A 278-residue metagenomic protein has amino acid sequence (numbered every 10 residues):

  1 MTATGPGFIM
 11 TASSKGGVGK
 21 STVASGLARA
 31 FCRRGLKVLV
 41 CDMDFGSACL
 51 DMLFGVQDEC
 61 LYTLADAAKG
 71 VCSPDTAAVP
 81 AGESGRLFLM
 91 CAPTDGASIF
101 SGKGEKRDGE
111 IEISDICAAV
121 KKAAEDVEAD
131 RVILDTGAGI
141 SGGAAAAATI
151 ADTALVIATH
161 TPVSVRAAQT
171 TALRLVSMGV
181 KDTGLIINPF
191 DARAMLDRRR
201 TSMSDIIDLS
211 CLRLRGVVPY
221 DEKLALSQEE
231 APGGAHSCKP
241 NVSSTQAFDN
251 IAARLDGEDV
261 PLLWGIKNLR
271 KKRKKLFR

Functional and structural regions predicted by a protein language model:
M1-T4, M90: Extended, non-globular alpha-helical segments
T2, S177-R278: C-terminal lobe/tail of nucleotide-utilizing enzymes
G7-P74, R131: Walker A/P-loop NTP-binding active-site region of P-loop NTPases, recognizing the glycine-rich GxxxxGKT/S
G16, A67, M90, D135 (+2 more regions): Residue-level signature of catalytic and energy-coupling elements of molecular machines, predominantly ATP/GTP-dependent
S25, R29, R33, T149 (+2 more regions): Short, well-ordered alpha-helices that flank and scaffold nucleotide-derived cofactor binding pockets
M43-V127, L226-G234: P-loop/Walker-type NTP enzyme "switch/lid" segment
D115-V127, R131-Y220, L226: Conserved catalytic-core segment of NTP-binding enzymes
